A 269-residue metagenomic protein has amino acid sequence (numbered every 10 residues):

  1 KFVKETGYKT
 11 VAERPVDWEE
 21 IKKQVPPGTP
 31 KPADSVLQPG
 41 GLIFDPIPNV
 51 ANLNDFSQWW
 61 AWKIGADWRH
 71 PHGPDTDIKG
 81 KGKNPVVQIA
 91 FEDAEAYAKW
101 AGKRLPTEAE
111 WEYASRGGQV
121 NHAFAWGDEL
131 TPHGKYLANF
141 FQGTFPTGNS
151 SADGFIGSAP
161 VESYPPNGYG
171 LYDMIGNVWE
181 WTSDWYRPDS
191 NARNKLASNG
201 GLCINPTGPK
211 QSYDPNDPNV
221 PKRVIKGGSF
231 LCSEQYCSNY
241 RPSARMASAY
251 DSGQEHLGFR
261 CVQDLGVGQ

Functional and structural regions predicted by a protein language model:
K1-F2, S190: Generic low-polarity alpha-helical segments
F2-V11, A101-G102, V267: Short capping motifs at secondary-structure boundaries
V3-G7, S115, T182, V262: Protein kinase-like catalytic domain
Y8-E20: A short, aromatic/hydrophobic, helix- or strand-capping loop or linear motif that either lines the entrance/gate
E19-E20, Q24-P242, M246, Y250 (+1 more regions): Functional-site microenvironments in short loops/helix caps that host divalent-cation chemistry
Q254-Q269: Short, structured beta-strand segments at or near domain termini in extracellular proteins/domains
